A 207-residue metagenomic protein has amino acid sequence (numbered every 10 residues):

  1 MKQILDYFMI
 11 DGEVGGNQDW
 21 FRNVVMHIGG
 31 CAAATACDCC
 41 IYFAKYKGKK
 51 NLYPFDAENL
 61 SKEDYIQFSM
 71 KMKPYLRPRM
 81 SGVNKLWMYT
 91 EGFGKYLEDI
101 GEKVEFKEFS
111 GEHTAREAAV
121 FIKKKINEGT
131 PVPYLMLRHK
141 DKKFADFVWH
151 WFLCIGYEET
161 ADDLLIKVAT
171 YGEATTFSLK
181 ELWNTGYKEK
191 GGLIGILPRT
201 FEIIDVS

Functional and structural regions predicted by a protein language model:
M1-L86: Active-site-adjacent structural segments surrounding the nucleophilic cysteine of cysteine proteases and isopeptidases
D38, R138-K142, E173-A174: Solvent-exposed loop/turn segments at secondary-structure junctions within structured extracellular/periplasmic domains
K45, K103, K140, L179-E181: Conserved catalytic or regulatory cores that recognize and/or transform ribose-phosphate-containing ligands
K45, K95-E102, E128-P131: Alpha-helix capping at helix-to-loop junctions
L60-A118, I122: Extracellular-facing segments of soluble proteins and assemblies that are Gly/Ser/Thr-biased and enriched in aromatics
E112-K167: Active-site-adjacent substructure of cysteine-protease-like catalytic cores
A145, Y157-S207: Noncatalytic regulatory segments and standalone regulatory/sensor domains
